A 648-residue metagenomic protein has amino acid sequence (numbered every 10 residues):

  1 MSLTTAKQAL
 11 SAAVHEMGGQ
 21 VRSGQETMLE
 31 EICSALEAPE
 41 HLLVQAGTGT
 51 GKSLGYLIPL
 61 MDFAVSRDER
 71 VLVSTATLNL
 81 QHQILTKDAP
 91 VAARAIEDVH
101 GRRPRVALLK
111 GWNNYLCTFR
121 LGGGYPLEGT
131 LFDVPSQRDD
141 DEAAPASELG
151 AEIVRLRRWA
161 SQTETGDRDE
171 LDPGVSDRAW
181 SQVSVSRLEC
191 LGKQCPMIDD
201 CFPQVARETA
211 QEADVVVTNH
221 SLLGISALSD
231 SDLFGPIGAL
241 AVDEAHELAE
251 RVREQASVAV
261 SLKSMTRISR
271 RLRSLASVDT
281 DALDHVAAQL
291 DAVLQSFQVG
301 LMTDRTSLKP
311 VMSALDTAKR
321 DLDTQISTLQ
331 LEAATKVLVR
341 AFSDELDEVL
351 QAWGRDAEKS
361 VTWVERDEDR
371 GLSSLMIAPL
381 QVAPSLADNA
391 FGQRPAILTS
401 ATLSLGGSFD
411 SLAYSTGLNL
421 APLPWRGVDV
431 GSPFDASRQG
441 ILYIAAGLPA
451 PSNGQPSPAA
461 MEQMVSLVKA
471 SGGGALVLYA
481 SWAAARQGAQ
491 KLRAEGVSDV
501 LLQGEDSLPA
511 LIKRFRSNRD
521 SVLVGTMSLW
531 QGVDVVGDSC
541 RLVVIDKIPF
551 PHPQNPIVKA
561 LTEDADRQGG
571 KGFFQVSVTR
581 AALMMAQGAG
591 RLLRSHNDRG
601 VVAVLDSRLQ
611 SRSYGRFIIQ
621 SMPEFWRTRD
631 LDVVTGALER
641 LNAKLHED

Functional and structural regions predicted by a protein language model:
M1-Q45, I58: Conserved pre-motif I regulatory segment
S2-V14, D68-R70, S74-D214, M302 (+2 more regions): A substrate-engagement module of RecA-like helicase motors
Y56, D62, N79-H82, T86 (+4 more regions): Signature of the SF2 helicase/ATPase Hel1-core->accessory helical subdomain module
R70-N79, I397-A401, G473-A480, A603-L605: Conserved RecA-like ASCE P-loop NTPase motor core of nucleic-acid helicases/translocases
S181-D214, S229-S231, L322-L448, Q455-E462 (+2 more regions): A contiguous, basic/glycine-rich beta-loop/short-helix subdomain that forms a polymer-engagement track
P433-F434, A445-Q455, E505-Q610: Conserved RecA-like P-loop NTPase helicase motor core
A480-G504: Conserved helicase motor "Helicase C" RecA-like lobe of SF1/SF2 P-loop NTPases
A603-D648: N-terminal targeting/trafficking signals and adjacent low-complexity tails
